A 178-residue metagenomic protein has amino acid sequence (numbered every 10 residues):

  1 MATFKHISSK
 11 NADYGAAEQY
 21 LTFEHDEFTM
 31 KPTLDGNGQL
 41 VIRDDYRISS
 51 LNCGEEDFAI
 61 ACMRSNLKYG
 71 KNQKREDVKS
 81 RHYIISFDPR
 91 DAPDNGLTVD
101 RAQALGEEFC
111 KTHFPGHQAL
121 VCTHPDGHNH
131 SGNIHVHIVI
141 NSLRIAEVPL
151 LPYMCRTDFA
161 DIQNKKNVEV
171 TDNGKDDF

Functional and structural regions predicted by a protein language model:
M1-F178: N-terminal nicking endonuclease/strand-transfer module with a His-rich metal-binding environment and a catalytic Tyr
